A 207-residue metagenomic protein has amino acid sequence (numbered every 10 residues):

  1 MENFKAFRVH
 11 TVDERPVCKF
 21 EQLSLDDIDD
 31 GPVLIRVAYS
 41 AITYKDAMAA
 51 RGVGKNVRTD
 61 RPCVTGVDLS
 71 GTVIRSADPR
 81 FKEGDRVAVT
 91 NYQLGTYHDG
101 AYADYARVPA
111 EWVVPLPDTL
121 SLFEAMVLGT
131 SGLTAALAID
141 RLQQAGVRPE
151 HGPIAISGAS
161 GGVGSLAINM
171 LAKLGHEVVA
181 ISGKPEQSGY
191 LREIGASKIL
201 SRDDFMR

Functional and structural regions predicted by a protein language model:
E2-F7, V33: Short structural boundary motif marking the start of a folded domain
T11, A159, G183: Cofactor-binding loop segments of dinucleotide-utilizing enzymes, especially the Rossmann-like FAD- and NAD(P)+-binding
D13-C18, Y44-D46: Short N-terminal binding/cap micro-motifs at the start of the first secondary-structure element
S24-I42, V53-Q93: Glycine-rich beta-strand-centered segment in the early N-terminal region that forms part of a ligand/cofactor-binding
V37, A135, L171, L191: Terminal peptide-recognition signature
T90-G158: NAD(P)H dinucleotide-binding glycine-rich loop of Rossmann-like/cofactor-binding domains, especially the beta1-alpha1
S160, G164, I168: N-terminal Rossmann NAD(P)H-binding glycine-rich loop of SDR-like oxidoreductase domains
A172-R207: Adenosine-nucleotide cofactor-binding segment
